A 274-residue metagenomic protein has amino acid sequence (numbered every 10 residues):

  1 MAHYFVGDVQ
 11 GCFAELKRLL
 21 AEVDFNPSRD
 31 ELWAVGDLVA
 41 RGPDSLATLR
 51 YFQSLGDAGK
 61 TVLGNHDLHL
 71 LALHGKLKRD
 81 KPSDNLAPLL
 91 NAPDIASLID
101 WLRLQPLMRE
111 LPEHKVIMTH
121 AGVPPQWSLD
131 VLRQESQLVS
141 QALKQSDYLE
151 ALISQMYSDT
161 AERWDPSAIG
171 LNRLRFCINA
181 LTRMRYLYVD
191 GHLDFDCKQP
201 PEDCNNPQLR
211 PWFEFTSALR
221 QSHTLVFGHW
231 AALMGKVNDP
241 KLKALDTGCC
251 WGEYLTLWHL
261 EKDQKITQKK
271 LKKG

Functional and structural regions predicted by a protein language model:
M1-L55: N-terminal active-site segment of His-dependent metallophosphoesterases
A2-F5, R18-A21, G42, L55 (+7 more regions): Hydrophobic N-terminal alpha-helices or hydrophobic patches in metabolic proteins across all domains of life
V6-G7, W33-G36, T61-G64, T119 (+2 more regions): Active-site neighborhood of phospho(di)ester-bond hydrolases with catalytic His/Asp-centered motifs
C12-A14, A40-G42, H66-L73, Q126 (+2 more regions): Active-site environment of divalent metal-dependent phosphoester hydrolases
P27-D30, G56-A58, M118, S222: A general structural motif
E31-G36, K81-L90, L193-P201: Short, basic, glycine/proline-bearing loop/turn elements
L46-L49, S54-G170: Active-site neighborhood of divalent metal-dependent phosphoester bond hydrolases
R133-G274: Acidic, His/Gly-rich catalytic cores of divalent-metal-dependent hydrolytic chemistry
